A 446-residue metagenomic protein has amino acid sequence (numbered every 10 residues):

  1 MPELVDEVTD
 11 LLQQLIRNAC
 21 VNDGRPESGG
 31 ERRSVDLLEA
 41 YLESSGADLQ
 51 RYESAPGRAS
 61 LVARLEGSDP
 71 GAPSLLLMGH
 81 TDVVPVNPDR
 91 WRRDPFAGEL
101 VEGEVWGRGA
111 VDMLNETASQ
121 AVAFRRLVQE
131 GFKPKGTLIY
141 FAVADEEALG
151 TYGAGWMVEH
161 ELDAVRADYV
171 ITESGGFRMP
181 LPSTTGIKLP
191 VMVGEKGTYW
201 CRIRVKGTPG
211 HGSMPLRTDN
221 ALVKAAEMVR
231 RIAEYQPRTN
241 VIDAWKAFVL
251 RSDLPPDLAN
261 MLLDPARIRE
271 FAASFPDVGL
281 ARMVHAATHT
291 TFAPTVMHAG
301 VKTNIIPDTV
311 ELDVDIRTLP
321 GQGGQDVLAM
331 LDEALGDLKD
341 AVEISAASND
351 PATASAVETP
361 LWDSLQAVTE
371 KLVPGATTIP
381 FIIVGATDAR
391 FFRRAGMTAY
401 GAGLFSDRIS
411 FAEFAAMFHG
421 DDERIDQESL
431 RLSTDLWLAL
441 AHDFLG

Functional and structural regions predicted by a protein language model:
M1-P88, T309-D313, G324-L328: N-terminal helical capping/dimerization or prosegment-like subdomains of hydrolases acting on amide or phosphate bonds
A72-A142, L432: Active-site metal-coordination/substrate-binding segment of hydrolases, especially metallo-dependent peptidases
T81-V83, A142-G150, E173-R178, P209: Acidic, glycine-rich active-site loops and adjacent beta-strand->loop/helix elements that engage anionic groups
L162-D163, Y169, G176-G186, M192-W200 (+3 more regions): Acidic-enriched catalytic cores of C-N bond-cleaving enzymes acting on peptides and small amides
V229-P237, P256-A266, A356-S406: Active-site-adjacent substrate-binding region of metalloamidase/peptidase-like peptide-processing proteins
V310-G324, L328, K339-V384, S410-F418: Serine-dependent amide/ester hydrolase catalytic core
N349, G375-L445: Zn-dependent metallopeptidase/amidohydrolase metal-coordination segment
